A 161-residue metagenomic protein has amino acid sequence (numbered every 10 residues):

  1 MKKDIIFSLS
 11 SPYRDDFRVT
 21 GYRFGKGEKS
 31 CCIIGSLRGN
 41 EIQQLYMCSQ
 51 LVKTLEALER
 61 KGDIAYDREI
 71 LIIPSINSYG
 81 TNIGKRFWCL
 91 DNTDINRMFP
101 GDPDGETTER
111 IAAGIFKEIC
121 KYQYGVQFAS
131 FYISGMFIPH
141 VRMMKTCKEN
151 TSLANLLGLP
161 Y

Functional and structural regions predicted by a protein language model:
M1-Y161: Structured catalytic-domain cores with a bias toward divalent-metal coordination
